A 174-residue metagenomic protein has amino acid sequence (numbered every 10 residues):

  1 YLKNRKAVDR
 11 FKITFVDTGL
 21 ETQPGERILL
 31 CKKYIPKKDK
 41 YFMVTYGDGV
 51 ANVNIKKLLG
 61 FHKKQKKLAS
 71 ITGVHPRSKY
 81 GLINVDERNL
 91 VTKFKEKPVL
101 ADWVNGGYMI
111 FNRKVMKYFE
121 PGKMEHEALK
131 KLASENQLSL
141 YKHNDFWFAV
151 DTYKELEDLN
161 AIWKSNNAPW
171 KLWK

Functional and structural regions predicted by a protein language model:
Y1-Y46, K57, T152: Conserved N-terminal catalytic core of the sugar/cofactor nucleotidyltransferase
V8-R10, K37, K64, D86 (+1 more regions): Short, well-ordered coil/turn elements that cap or connect secondary structure elements
V16-D17, D86, K95: Residue-level detector of conserved, well-ordered beta-strand and adjacent loop positions that form binding/recognition
L29-C31, K56-F61, N84-E87: Short, glycine/charged-enriched secondary-structure capping and boundary segments
K40-M43, V50, I55-K63, H75-S78 (+1 more regions): Catalytic-core segments of class I nucleotidyltransferases/pyrophosphorylases that form NMP-activated intermediates
T72: Extracellular glycan-interaction surfaces
L82-V85, L140: A structural signal for short hydrophobic beta-strand segments in well-ordered beta-sheet cores
